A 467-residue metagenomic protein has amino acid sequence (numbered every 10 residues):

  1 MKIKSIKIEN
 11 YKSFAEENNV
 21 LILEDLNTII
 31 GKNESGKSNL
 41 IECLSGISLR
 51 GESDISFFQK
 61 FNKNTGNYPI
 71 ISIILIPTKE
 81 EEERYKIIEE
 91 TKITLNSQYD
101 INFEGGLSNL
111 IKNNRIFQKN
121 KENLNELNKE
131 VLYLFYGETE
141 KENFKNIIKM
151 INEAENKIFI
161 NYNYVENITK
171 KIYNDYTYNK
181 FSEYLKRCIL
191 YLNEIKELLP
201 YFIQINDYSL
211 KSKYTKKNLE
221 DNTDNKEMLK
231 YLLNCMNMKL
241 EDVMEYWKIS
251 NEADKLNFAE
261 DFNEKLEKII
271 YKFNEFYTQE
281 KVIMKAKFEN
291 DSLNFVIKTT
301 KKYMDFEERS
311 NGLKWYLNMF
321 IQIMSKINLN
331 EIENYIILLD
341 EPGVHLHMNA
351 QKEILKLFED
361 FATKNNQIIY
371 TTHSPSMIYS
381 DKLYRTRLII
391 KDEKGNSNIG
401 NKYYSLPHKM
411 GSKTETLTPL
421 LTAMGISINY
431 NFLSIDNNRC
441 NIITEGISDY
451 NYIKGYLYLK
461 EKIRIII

Functional and structural regions predicted by a protein language model:
M1-L49, Q59-K63: Pre-Walker A-like glycine/lysine-rich segment at the N-terminus of P-loop NTPase domains
I41-G106: Conserved P-loop NTP-binding catalytic core
E80-N225: Glycine-rich phosphate-binding loops of NTPases
L192, K196-Y201, D207-L339, D360: Extended helical coiled-coil dimerization/tether regions that scaffold and oligomerize large DNA-maintenance assemblies
E333-Y335, K364-I369: Loop/turn-to-beta-strand initiation segments
V344-M348, K352, S380: Conserved D-loop-proximal element of ABC-family nucleotide-binding domains
D360-K364, S376-I467: RecA-like P-loop NTPase motor core
T371-H373: H-loop/switch region of ABC-family ATPase nucleotide-binding domains
